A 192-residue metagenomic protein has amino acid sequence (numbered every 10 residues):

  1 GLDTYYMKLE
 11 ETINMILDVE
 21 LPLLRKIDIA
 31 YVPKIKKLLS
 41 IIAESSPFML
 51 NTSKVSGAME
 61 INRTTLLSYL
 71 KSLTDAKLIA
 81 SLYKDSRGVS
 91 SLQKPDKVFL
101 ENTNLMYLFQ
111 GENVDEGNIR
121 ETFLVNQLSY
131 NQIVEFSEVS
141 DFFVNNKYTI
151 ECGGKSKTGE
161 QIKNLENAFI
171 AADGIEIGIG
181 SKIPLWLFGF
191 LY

Functional and structural regions predicted by a protein language model:
L2-S140: Accessory nucleic acid-recognition modules appended to NTPase machines
L92, F143-V144, K163-N164: A structural signal for short secondary-structure junctions
E101, C152, A171-D173: Generic beta-sheet signal
L105-M106, K155-S156, I175-E176: Short, solvent-exposed loop/turn segments at secondary-structure junctions
D115-E116, K155-N164, I179-G180: Active-site-adjacent loop/helix micro-motif of nuclease/hydrolase catalytic cores
L128, F142-T158: Conserved catalytic cores of phosphodiester-cleaving nucleases, focusing on short active-site segments
N145, N167-G178: Nucleic-acid nuclease catalytic cores
E176-Y192: Domain-level recognition of nuclease-like catalytic cores that cleave nucleotide substrates
